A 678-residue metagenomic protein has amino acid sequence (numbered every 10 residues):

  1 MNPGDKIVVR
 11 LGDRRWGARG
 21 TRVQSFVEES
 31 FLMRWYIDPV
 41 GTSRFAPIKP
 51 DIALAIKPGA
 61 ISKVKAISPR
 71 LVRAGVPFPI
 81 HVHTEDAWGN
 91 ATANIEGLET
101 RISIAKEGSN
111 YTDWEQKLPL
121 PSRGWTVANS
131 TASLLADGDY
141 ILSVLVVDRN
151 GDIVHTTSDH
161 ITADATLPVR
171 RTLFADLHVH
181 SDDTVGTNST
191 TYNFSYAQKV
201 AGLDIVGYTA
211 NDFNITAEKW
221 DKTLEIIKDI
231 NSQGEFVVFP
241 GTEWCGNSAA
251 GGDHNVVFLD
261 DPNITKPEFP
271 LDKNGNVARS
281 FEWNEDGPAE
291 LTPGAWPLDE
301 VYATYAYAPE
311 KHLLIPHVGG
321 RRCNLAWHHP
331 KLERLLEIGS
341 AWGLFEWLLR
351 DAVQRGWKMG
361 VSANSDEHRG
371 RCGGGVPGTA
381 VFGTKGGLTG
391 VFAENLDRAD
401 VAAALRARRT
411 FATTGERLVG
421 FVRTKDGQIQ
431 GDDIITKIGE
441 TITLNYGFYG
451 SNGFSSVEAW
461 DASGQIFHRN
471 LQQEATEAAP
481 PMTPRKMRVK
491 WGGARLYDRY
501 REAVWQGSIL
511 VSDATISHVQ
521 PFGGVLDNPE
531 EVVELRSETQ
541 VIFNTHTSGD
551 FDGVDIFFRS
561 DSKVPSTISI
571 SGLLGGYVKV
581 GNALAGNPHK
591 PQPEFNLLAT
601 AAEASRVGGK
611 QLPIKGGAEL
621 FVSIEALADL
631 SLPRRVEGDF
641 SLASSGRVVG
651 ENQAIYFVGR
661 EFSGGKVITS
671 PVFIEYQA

Functional and structural regions predicted by a protein language model:
M1-V64: Ser/Thr/Pro/Gly-rich, low-complexity intrinsically disordered stalk/linker tracts of secreted and surface-exposed
A66-A74: Beta-sheet-dominated interaction scaffolds and their linkers
R73-A678: Extended, charged catalytic domains and RNA/DNA-binding interfaces, predominantly in divalent-metal-using enzymes
